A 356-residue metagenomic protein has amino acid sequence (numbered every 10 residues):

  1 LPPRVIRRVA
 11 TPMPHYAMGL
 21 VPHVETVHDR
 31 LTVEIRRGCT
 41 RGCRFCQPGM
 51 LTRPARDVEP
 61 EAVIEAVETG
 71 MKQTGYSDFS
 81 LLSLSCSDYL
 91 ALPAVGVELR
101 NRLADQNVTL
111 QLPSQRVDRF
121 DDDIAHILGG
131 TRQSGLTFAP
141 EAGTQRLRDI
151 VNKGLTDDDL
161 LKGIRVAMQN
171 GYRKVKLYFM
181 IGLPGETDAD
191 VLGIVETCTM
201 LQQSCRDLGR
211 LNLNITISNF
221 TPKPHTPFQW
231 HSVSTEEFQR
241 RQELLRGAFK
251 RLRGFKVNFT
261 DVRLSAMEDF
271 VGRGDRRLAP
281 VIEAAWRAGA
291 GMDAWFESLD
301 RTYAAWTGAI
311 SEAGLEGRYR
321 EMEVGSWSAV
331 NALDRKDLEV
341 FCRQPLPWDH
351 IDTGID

Functional and structural regions predicted by a protein language model:
L1-R44, P48, P54-A55, W306 (+3 more regions): Acidic, low-complexity intrinsically disordered segments
P2-P3, R8, R251-D356: Radical SAM enzyme core and accessory elements
H28-T32, R44-P54, Y76-S85, G143-I150 (+3 more regions): Glycine- and acidic
C39, C43, V63, L112 (+2 more regions): Conserved, mostly hydrophobic/aromatic
R41-F45, G49, P60-A62, V67: Phosphate-binding active sites in nucleotide-utilizing proteins
E68-N212, S218: Conserved SAM/AdoMet-binding glycine-rich loop
L128, V233-R246, D275-G291: Acidic, Ser/Thr-rich peripheral helices and adjacent loops at domain boundaries
T199, Q203-L211, H225, Q229-Q239 (+1 more regions): Long, polar/charge-rich, low-hydrophobicity segments
